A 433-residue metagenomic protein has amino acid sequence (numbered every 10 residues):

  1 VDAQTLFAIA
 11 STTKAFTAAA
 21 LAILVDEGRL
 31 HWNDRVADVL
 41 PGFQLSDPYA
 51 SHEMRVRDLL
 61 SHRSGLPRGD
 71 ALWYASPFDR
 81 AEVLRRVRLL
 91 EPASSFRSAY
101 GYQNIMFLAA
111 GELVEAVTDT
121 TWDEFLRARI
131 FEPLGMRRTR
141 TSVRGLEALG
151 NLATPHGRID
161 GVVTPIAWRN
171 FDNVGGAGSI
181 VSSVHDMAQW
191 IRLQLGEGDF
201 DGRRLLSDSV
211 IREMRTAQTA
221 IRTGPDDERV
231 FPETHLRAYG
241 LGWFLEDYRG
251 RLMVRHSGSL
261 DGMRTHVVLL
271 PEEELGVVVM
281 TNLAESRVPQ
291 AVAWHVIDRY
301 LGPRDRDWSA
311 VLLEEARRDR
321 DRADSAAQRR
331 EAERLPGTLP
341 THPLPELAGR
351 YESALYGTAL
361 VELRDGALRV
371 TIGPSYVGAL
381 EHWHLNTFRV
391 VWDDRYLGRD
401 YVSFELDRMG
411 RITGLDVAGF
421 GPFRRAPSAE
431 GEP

Functional and structural regions predicted by a protein language model:
V1, R86-A93, I166-N173: Short glycine/proline-rich turn/loop motifs
A3, A8-T12, L24-P67, R88-P92 (+4 more regions): Active-site helix/loop module of the DD-peptidase/beta-lactamase fold, centered on the serine-lysine SxxK catalytic
Q4, R97, G175-A177: Short, solvent-exposed beta-strand edge segments and adjacent coil->beta transition regions
F7-A15, L30, A50-M54, P77-F78 (+8 more regions): Soluble non-cytosolic domains of exported or imported proteins
S11, A22, W73-Y74, F78-R86 (+2 more regions): Generic N-terminal leader segments that precede the first folded domain
A15-A20, L108-E112, Q189, A291: Short amphipathic alpha-helical face segments that pack within enzyme cores and frequently flank/anchor catalytic
A71-Y74, E115-A128, E132, G150 (+1 more regions): Catalytic loop of the DD-peptidase/beta-lactamase superfamily, centered on the K-T-G motif and neighboring
